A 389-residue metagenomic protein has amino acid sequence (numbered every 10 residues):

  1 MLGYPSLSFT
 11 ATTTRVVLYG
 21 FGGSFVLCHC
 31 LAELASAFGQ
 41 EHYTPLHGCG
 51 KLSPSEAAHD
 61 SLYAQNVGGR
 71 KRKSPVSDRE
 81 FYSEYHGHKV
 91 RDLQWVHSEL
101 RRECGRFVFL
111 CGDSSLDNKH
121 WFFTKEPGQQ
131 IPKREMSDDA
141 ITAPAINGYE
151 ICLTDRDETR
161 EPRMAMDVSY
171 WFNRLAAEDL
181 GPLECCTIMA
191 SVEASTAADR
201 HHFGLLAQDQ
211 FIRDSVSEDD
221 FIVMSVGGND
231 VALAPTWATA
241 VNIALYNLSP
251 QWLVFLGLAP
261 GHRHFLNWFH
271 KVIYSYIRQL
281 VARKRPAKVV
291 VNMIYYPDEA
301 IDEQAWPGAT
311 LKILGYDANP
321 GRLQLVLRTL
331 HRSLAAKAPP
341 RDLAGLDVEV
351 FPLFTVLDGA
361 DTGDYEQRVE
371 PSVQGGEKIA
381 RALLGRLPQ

Functional and structural regions predicted by a protein language model:
E41-R102, A198-H202: Short coil-to-helix leader/linker segments, especially the first N-terminal amphipathic alpha-helix with its helix
S74, R79-H88, D117-N267: Conserved SGNH/GDSL esterase-like catalytic core that processes O-acyl groups on lipids and polysaccharides
R91-F107, H202-I222, S275-P286: Short amphipathic alpha-helices and their capping/turn segments at secondary-structure boundaries
V108-C111, I188-M189, I222-S225, V290-V291 (+1 more regions): Structural recognition of the beta-strand scaffold that forms the well-ordered cores of secreted hydrolase catalytic
S169-C186, K271-V289, V326-F351: A structural motif corresponding to the C-terminal end of an alpha-helix and its immediate exit/capping segment
N292-Y296, L353-T355: Short, well-ordered beta-to-alpha junction loops that form the rim of enzyme active sites and present histidine/acidic
E299-E349, G376: Substrate-gating cap/lid alpha-helix
G363-Q389: Histidine-centered active-site loop/cap adjacent to the catalytic His in serine esterases/O-acetyl transfer systems
